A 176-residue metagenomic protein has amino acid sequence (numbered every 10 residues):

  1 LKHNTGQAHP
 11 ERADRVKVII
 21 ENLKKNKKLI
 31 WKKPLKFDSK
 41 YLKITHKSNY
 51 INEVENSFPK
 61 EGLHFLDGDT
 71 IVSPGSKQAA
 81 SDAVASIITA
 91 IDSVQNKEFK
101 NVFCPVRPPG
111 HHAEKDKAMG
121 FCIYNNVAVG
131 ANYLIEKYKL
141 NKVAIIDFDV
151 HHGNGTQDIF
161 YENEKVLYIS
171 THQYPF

Functional and structural regions predicted by a protein language model:
L1-F176: HDAC/HDAC-like amidohydrolase catalytic core signature
